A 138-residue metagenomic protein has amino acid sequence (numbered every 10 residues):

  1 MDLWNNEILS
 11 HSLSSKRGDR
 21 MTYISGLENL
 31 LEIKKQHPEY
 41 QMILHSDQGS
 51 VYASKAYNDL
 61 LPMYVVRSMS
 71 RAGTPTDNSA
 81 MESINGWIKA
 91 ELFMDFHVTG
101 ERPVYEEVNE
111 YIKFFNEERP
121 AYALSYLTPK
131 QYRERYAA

Functional and structural regions predicted by a protein language model:
M1-A138: Charged DNA-binding/catalytic regions of mobile-element recombinases
